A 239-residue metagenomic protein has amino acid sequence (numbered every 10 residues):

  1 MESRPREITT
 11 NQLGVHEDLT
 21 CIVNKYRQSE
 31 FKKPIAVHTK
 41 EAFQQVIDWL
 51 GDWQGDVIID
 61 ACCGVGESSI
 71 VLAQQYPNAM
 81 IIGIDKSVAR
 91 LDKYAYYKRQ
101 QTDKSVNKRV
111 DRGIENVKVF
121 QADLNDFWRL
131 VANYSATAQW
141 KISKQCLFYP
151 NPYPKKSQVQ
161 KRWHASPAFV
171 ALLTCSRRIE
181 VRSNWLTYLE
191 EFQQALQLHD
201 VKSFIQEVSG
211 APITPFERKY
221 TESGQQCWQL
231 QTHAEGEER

Functional and structural regions predicted by a protein language model:
M1-V57, E67-Q75: S-adenosyl-L-methionine
A61, I84: Conserved beta-strand/loop positions that form the S-adenosyl-L-methionine
C62-G66: Class I SAM-dependent methyltransferase "Motif I" SAM/SAH-binding loop
S87: Conserved SAM/SAH-binding beta-strand->alpha-helix loop
Y94: Conserved SAM-binding loop
K98-A138: S-adenosyl-L-methionine
Q160-A168: Charged helix-capping and loop-helix junction motifs
Y188-A195, H199-R239: Class I S-adenosyl-L-methionine
